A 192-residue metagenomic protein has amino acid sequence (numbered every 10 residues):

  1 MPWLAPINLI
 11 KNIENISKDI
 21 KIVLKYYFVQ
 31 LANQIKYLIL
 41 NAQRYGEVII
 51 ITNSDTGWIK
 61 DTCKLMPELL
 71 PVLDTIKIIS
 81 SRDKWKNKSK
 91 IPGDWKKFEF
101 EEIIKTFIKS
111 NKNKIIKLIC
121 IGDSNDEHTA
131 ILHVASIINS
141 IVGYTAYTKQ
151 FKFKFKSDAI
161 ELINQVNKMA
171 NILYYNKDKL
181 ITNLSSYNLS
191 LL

Functional and structural regions predicted by a protein language model:
M1-I7, N53, I79-D83: Short loop/turn segments at strand-loop or loop-helix junctions that form parts of catalytic or ligand-binding pockets
M1-Q30, K36, L40: Active-site neighborhood of HAD-like aspartate-dependent phosphohydrolases
V29, N33, N41-R44, G57-L192: C-terminal cap/substrate-recognition subdomain and adjoining C-terminal extension of metal-dependent phosphatase-like
V48-I50: Amphipathic alpha-helical blocks
